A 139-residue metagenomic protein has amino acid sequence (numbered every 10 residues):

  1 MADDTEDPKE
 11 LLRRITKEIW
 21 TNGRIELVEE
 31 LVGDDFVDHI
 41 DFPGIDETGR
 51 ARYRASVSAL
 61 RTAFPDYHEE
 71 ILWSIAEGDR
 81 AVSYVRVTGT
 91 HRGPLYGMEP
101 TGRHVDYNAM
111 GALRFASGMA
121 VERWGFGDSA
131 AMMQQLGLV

Functional and structural regions predicted by a protein language model:
M1-V139: C-terminal and inter-domain tail/linker signature
